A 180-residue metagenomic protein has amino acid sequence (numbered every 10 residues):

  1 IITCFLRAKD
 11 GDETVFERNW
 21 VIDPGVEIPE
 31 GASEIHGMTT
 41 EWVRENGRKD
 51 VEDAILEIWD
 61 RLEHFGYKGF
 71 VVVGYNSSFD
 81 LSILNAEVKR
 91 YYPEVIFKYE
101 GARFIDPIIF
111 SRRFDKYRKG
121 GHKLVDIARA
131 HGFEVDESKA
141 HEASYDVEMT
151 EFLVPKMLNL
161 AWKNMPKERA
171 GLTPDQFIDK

Functional and structural regions predicted by a protein language model:
I1-K98, G121-H141: Conserved non-catalytic scaffold segment of RNase H-like nuclease domains
E34, F104-K119: Short alpha-helix plus adjacent loop in nuclease-associated cores
D80, D106, D146: Acidic active-site catalytic centers that drive phospho-/nucleotidyl reactions and related ester hydrolyses
L81-I83, F114, E151: Short acidic/glycine-rich loop or secondary-structure boundary segments that cap or lie
E87-Y91, R113, A130, L153-L160: Active-site catalytic microenvironments for nucleophilic, acid-base chemistry
G101: A conserved active-site-flanking secondary-structure segment within enzyme catalytic domains
E142-L153: Acidic, divalent-metal-coordinating active-site segment for phosphoryl/phosphodiester hydrolysis, typified by short
E151-K180: Acidic two-metal-ion nuclease catalytic site recognized across multiple nuclease folds, prominently DnaQ/RNase D-T
